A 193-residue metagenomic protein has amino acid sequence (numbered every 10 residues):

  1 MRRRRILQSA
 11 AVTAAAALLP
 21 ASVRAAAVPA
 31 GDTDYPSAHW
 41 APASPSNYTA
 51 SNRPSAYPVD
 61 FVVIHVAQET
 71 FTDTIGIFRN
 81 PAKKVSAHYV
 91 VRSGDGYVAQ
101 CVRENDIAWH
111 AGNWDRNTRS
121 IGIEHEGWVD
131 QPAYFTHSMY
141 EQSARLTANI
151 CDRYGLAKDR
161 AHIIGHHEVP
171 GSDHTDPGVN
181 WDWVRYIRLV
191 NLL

Functional and structural regions predicted by a protein language model:
M1-G112: N-terminal catalytic cores of peptidoglycan-degrading enzymes
R2, Q8, V28-P42, V129-L193: Basic/polar, cationic surfaces and motifs that engage anionic cell-wall and phosphate/carboxylate ligands
A56, P81, A111-D115, Q131-Q142: Extracytoplasmic/periplasmic, Sec-exported soluble proteins
V66, H125, H167: Residues immediately flanking
W114-H125: Short coil-to-beta-strand
